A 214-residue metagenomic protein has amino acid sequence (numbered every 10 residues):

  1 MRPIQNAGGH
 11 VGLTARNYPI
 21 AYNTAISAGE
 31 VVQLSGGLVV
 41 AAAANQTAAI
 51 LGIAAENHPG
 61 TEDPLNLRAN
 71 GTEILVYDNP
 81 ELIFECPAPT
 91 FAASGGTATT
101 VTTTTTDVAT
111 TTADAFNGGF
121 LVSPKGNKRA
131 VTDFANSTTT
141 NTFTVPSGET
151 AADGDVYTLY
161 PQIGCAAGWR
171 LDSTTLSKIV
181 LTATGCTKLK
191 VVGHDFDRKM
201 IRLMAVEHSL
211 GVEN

Functional and structural regions predicted by a protein language model:
M1-D107, T111-N214: Surface-exposed, low-hydrophobicity beta-strand/loop segments enriched in small/polar/acidic residues
